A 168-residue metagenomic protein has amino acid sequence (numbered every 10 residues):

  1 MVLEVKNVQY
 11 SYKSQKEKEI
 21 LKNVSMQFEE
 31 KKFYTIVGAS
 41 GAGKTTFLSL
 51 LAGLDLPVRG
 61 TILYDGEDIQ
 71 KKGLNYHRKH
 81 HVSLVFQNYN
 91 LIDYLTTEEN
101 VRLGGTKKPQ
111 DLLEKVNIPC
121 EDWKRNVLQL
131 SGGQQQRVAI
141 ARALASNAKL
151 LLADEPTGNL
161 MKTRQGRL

Functional and structural regions predicted by a protein language model:
A52: Helix-to-loop junction immediately C-terminal to a conserved catalytic motif
G60-D68: Conserved ABC transporter NBD signature motif
I69-S83: ABC ATPase NBD coupling module
L112-L128: Conserved ABC nucleotide-binding domain
N126-L130, Q134-Q136: Conserved ABC ATPase signature
I140: Hydrophobic anchor residue at the start of the ABC signature
L151-D154: Catalytic Walker B motif of ABC-type/P-loop ATPase nucleotide-binding domains
